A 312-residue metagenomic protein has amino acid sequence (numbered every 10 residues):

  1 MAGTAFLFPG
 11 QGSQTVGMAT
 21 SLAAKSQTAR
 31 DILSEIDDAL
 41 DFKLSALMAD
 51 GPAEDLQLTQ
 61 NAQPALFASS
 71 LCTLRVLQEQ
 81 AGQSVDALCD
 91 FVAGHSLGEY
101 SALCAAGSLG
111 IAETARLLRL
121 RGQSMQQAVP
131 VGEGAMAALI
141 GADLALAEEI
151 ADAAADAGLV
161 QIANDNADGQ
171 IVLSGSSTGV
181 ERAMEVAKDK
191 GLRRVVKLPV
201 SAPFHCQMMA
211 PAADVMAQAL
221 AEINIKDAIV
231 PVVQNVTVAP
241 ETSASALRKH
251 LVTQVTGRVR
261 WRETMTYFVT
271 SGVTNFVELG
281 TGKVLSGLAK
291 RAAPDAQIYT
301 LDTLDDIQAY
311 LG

Functional and structural regions predicted by a protein language model:
M1-A147, R194, L198, N275-L304: FabD-like malonyl-/acyl-CoA
Q11-S13, L40, A105-T256: Alpha/beta catalytic cores of group-transfer enzymes, especially the acyltransferase/condensing modules of polyketide
T28, T256-R260: Soluble or luminal CAZymes and related metallo-dependent hydrolases
S96, N224, G272: Conserved functional loop/turn residues at catalytic and ligand-binding sites
G179-V180, A219, G272, D295-A296 (+1 more regions): NAD(P)-dependent dehydrogenase/reductase Rossmann-like domain
K188, V269-G272: Non-catalytic positions within long, well-ordered alpha-helices that form the structural scaffold/packing of enzyme
R262-T266: Short hydrophobic/charged patches on amphipathic alpha-helices used for structural packing and interfaces
